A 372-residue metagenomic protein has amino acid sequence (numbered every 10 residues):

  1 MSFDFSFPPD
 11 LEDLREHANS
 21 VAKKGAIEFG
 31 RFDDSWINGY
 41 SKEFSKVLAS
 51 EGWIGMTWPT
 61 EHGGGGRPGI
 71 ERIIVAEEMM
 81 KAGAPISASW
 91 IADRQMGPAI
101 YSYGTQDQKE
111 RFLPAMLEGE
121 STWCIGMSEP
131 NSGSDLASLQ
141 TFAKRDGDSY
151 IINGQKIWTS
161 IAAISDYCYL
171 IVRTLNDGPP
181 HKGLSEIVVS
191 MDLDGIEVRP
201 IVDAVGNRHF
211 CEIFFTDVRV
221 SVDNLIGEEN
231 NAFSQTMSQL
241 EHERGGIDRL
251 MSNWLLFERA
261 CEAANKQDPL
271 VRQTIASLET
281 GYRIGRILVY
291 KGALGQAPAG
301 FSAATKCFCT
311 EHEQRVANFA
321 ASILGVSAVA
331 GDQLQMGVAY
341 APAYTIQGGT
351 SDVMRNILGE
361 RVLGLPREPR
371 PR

Functional and structural regions predicted by a protein language model:
M1-S89, R111-E118, G246, P269-A276 (+2 more regions): Amphipathic, small/basic residue-rich leader segments at the start of a protein or domain
F3, F7, R15, I70 (+5 more regions): Glycine-rich phosphate/cofactor-binding loops in nucleotide/flavin-utilizing enzymes
F3-P9, L14, I196-I287, Y344: Glycine-rich beta->alpha junctions and the first turn(s) of the following alpha-helix
S50-E110, P114-E120, I161-Y167, E243 (+7 more regions): Internal helix-loop-helix
G119-M127: A short, Trp-centered hydrophobic/proline-enriched beta-strand micro-motif
G133, I157-A163, A204-V205, A343-T350: Glycine-rich phosphate/pyrophosphate-binding beta-alpha loops
T141-K144: A structural signal for short hydrophobic beta-strand segments in well-ordered beta-sheet cores
D148-S149, N153-R199: A short core secondary-structure module
